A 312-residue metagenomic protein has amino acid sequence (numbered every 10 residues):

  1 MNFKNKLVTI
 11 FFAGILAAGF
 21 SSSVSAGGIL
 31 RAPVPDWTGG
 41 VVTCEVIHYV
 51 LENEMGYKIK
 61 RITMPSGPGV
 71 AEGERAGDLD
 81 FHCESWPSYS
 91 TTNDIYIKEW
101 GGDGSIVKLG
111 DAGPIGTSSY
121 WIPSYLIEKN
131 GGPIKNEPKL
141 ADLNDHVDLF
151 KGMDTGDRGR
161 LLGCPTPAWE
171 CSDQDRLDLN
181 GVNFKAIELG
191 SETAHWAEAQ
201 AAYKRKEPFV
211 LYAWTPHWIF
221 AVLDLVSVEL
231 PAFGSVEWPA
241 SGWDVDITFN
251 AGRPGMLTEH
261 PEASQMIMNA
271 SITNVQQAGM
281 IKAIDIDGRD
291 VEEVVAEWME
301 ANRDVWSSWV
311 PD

Functional and structural regions predicted by a protein language model:
S23-A32, L149-R158, V305-D312: Immediate post-signal peptide segment of exported/extracytoplasmic ligand-binding proteins
G27-G39, Y57-T63, R158-L162, I267: Short, well-ordered beta-strand elements
G39, A168-K185, L189-K206, E262 (+1 more regions): An extracytoplasmic/periplasmic, membrane-proximal ligand-sensing/linker region
G39-Y57, D175-L177: Short, polar/charged alpha-helical segment
G67-I122: N-terminal segment of the mature folded domain
A71-G73, L79-W86, R160-G234: Ligand-binding pocket segment of bilobal, Venus flytrap-like solute-binding proteins
D103-L161: A conserved helix-loop-strand patch within extracytoplasmic ligand-binding domains of the periplasmic binding
T117-G131, V245-E259, A283: A bilobed periplasmic-binding-protein/Venus flytrap-type ligand-binding module shared by bacterial periplasmic
